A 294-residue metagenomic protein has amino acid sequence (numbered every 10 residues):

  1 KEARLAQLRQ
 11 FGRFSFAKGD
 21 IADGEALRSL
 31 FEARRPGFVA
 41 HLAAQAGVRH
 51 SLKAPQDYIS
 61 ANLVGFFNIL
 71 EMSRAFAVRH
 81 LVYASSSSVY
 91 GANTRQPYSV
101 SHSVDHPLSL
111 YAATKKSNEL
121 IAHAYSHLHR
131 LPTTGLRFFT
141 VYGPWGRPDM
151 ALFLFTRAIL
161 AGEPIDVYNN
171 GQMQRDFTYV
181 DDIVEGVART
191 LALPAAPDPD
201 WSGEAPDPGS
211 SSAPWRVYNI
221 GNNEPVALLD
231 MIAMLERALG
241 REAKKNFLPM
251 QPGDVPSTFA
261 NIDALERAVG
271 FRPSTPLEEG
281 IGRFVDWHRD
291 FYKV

Functional and structural regions predicted by a protein language model:
K1-E2, T94-Q96, G146-D149, V180-D181 (+1 more regions): Short aromatic-enriched loop/helix-cap "lid" or pocket-rim segments at secondary-structure transitions that line
K1-V141, L191, V226, A238 (+3 more regions): N-terminal Rossmann-like NAD(P)+-binding domain of SDR-like oxidoreductases, especially those catalyzing
R9, K53, A61, D105 (+4 more regions): A generic fold-level signal
I21, S103, G143, Q172 (+1 more regions): Residues that form or immediately flank small-molecule/cofactor binding pockets and catalytic motifs
A22, V89-Y90, V141-G143, M173 (+2 more regions): Conserved sequence/active-site signature of Rossmann-fold short-chain dehydrogenase/reductase
G24-E25, G37, R49, Q56 (+10 more regions): Residues in well-ordered alpha-helical elements
R157-V294: C-terminal substrate-binding subdomain of Rossmann-fold SDR/epimerase-dehydratase oxidoreductases
